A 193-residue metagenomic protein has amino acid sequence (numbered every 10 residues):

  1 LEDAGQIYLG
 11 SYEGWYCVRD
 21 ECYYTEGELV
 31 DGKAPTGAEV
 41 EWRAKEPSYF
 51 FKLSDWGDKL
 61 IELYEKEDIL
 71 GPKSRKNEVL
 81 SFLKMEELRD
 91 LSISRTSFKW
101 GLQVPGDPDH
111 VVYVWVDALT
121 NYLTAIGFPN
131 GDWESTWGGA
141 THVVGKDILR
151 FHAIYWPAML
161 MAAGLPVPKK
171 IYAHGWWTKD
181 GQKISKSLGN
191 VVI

Functional and structural regions predicted by a protein language model:
L1: Active-site-proximal cofactor/substrate-binding loop regions of enzyme domains
A4-G57, I61: Cys/His-rich short segments
G37-I193: Structured secondary-structure scaffolds
